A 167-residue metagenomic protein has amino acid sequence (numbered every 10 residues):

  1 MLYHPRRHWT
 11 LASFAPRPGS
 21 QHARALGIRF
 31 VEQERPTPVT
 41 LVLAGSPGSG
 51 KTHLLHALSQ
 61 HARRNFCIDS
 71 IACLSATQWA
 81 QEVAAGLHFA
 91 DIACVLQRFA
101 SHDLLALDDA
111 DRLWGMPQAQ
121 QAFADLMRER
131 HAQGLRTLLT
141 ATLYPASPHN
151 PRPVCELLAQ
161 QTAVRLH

Functional and structural regions predicted by a protein language model:
L2-A23: Dynamic helix-loop-helix/coil hinge segments at AAA+ ATPase domain boundaries and subdomain interfaces
R24, I68-H102: Short glycine-rich substrate-engagement loop in P-loop NTPases that contacts/grips substrate
R29-P38: Phosphate-binding P-loop
T37-L55: Walker A/P-loop nucleotide-binding motif
T52-C67: P-loop NTPase Walker A phosphate-binding motif
C73-L74, A106-D108, R136-T142: Structural recognition of the conserved hydrophobic beta-strand(s) that form the central parallel beta-sheet of P-loop
G115-L138, R152-L157: Conserved catalytic/switch belt of AAA+ P-loop NTPases
N150-H167: A short helix-turn-beta junction within AAA+ P-loop NTPase domains corresponding to the substrate/partner-engaging
